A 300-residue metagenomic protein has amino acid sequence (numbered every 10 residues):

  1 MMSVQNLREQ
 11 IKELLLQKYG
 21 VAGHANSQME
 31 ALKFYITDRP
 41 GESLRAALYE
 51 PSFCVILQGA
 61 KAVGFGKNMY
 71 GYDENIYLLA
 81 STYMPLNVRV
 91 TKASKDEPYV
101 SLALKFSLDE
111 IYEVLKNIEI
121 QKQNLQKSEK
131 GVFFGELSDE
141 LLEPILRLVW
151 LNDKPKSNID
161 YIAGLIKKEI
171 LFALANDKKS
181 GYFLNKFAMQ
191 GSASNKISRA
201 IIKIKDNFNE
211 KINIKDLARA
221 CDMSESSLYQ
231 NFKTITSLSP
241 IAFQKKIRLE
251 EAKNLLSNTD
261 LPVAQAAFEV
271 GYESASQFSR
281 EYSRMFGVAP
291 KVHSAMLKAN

Functional and structural regions predicted by a protein language model:
M1-Q28, E42, K127-E129, L151: A short, N-terminal "cap"/entry segment at the start of jelly-roll beta-barrel domains of the cupin/DSBH fold
N26-N124: N-terminal regulatory/effector-sensing and dimerization cores that precede helix-turn-helix DNA-binding domains
A46, I159-G164: Alpha-helix N-cap/helix-initiation sites
T91, N117-I118, D177, L255 (+1 more regions): Residue-level signal for well-ordered alpha-helical positions
K116-I145: Aromatic/histidine-rich interaction motifs
G135-W150, A163-K167, L171, A175 (+3 more regions): A short, Lys/Arg-enriched amphipathic alpha-helix from helix-turn-helix/homeodomain DNA-binding modules
F172-S180, F187, K203-N207, K211-E250 (+2 more regions): Basic/polar phosphate-binding segments, predominantly the helix-turn-helix DNA-binding elements of transcriptional
